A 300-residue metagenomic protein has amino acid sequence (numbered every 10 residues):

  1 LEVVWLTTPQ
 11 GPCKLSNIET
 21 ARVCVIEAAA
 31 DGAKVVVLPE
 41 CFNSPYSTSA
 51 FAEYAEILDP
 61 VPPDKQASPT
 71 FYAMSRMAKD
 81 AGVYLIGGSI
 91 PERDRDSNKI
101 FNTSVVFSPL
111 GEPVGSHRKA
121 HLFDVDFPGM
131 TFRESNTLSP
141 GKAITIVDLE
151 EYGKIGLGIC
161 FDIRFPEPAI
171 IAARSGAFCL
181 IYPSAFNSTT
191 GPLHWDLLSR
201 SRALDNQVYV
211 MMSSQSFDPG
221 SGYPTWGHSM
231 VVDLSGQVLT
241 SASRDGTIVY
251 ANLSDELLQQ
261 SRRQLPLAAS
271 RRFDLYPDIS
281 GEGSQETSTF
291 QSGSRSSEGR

Functional and structural regions predicted by a protein language model:
L1-P9: Short beta-strand segments enriched in small/hydrophobic residues
V4, V105-F107, M230, V249: Conserved hydrophobic/aromatic positions in well-ordered beta-strands
K14-I18, V23-L110, S116, N187-V208: Cys-nucleophile CN-hydrolase/nitrilase-fold catalytic domain and related Cys-dependent amidase chemistry that acts on
F42-P45, H121-F123, L257: Feature marks short, surface-exposed loop/turn motifs that line or immediately flank catalytic pockets and channel
P62-P63, R76, R93-S175, N187-L198 (+1 more regions): Active-site catalytic loop in hydrolytic enzyme cores
P63-I86, K154, C160-V249: CN hydrolase (nitrilase-like) catalytic-core segments centered on the catalytic cysteine and neighboring Lys/Glu
M211-R300: C-terminal beta-strand edge segments of enzyme domains
